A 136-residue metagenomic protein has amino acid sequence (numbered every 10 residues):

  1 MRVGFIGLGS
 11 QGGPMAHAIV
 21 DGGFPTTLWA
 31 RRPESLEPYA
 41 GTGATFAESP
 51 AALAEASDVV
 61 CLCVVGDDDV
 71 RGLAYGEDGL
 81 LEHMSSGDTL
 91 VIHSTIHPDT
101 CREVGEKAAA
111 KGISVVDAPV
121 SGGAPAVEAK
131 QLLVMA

Functional and structural regions predicted by a protein language model:
M1-L62, D88, A124-V127: NAD(P)+-binding Rossmann beta1-loop-alpha1 motif at the extreme N-terminus of oxidoreductases
V3, T95-A136: Rossmann-fold dinucleotide-binding core
H17, D21, Y75, E106: Short, well-ordered alpha-helices that flank and scaffold nucleotide-derived cofactor binding pockets
W29-R31, I92, D117: Short beta-strands and strand-loop turn motifs
P38-Y39, G72, E103: Short alpha-helix adjacent to the SAM-binding motif of class I
A47-D99: Rossmann-like NAD(P)-binding element
